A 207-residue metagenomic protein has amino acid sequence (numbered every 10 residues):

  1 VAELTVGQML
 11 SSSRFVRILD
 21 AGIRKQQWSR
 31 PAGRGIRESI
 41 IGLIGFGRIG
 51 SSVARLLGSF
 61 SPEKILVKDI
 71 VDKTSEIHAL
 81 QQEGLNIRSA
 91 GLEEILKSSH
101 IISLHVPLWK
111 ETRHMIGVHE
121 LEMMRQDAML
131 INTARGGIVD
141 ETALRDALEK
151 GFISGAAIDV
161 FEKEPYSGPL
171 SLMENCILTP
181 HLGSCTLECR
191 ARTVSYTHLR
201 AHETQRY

Functional and structural regions predicted by a protein language model:
V1-D20, R34, M123: Phosphate/diphosphate ligand-binding glycine-rich loop within oxidoreductases
P31-Q126: Rossmann-like dinucleotide/phosphate-binding beta-alpha-beta segment
L104-V106, T133-A134, P180: Glycine-rich, N-terminal phosphate-binding loop of Rossmann-like dinucleotide-binding domains
M123-K163: ADP-ribose/adenylate-binding Rossmann-like module
L172-H181: Short FAD-binding loop at a beta-strand-to-alpha-helix junction that anchors the flavin cofactor in diverse
T186-S195: A conserved FAD-binding loop/helix module that cradles the flavin
T197-T204: Conserved small/polar residues in nucleotide/adenosyl-binding loops
